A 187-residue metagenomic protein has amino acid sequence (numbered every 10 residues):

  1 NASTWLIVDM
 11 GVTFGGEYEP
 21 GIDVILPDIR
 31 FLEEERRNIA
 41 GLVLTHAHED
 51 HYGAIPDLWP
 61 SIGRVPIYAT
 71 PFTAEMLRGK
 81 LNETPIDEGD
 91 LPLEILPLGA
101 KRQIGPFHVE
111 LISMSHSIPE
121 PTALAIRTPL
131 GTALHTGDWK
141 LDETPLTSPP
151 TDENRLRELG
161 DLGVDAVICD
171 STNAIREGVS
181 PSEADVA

Functional and structural regions predicted by a protein language model:
N1-V43, H48-A187: His/Asp/Glu-rich metal-coordinating catalytic cores of metallo-dependent phosphodiesterases/hydrolases acting on
